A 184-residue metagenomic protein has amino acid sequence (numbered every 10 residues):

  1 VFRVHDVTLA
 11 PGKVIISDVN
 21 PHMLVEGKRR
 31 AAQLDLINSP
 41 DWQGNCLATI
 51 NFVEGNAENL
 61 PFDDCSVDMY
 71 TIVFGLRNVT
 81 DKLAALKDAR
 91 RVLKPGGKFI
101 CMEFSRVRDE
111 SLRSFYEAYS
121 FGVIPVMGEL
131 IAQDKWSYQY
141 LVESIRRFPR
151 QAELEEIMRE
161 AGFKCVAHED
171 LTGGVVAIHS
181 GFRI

Functional and structural regions predicted by a protein language model:
V1-L60: Class I SAM-dependent methyltransferase SAM/SAH-binding core
T8-L9, V79-T80, L93-P95: Helix-to-beta-strand junctions that scaffold the AdoMet/dcAdoMet cofactor pocket in Class I SAM-dependent enzymes
D68-K82, S105: A short SAM/SAH-binding and catalytic strip from SAM-dependent methyltransferases
L76, F104-R108, A132, G173: Short "lid" loop at the C-terminus of a central beta-strand within the Rossmann-like core of SAM-dependent
L83-K98: A short glycine-rich, Lys/Arg-flanked "PGG" loop and its adjoining helix->strand segment in the class I
K98-G128: Conserved class I S-adenosyl-L-methionine
I131-Y138, S144-A161: Short alpha-helix
E155, R159-I184: Core SAM-dependent methyltransferase catalytic element
